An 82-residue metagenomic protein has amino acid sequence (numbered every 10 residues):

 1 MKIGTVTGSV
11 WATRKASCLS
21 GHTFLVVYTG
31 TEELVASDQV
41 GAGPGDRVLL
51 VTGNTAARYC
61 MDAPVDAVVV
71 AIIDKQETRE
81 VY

Functional and structural regions predicted by a protein language model:
M1-V27, T31: N-terminal first-folded block
T5, L49-L50: Hydrophobic beta-strand signal
R14-K15, T23, D38, V69 (+1 more regions): Solvent-exposed, flexible loop/coil residues
E32-S37: Short alpha-helix capping/helix-loop boundary micro-motifs
V51-Y82: C-terminal structural segments of small proteins and small subunits
